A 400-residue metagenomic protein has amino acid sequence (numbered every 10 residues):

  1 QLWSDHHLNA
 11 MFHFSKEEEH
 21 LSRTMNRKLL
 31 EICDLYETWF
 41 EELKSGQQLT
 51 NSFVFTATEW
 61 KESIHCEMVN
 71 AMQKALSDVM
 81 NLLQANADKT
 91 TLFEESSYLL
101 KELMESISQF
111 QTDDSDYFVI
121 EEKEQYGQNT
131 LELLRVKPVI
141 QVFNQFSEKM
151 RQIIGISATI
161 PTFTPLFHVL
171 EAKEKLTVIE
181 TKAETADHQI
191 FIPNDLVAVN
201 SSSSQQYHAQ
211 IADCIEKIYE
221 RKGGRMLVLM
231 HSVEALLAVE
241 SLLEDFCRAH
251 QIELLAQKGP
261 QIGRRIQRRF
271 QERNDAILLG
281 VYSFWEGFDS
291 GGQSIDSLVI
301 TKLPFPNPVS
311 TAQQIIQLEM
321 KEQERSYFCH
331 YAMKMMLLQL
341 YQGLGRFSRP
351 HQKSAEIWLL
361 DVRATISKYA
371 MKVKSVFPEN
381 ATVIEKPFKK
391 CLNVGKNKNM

Functional and structural regions predicted by a protein language model:
Q1-M400: ASCE RecA-like P-loop NTPase motor cores that couple ATP hydrolysis to mechanical translocation on nucleic acids
